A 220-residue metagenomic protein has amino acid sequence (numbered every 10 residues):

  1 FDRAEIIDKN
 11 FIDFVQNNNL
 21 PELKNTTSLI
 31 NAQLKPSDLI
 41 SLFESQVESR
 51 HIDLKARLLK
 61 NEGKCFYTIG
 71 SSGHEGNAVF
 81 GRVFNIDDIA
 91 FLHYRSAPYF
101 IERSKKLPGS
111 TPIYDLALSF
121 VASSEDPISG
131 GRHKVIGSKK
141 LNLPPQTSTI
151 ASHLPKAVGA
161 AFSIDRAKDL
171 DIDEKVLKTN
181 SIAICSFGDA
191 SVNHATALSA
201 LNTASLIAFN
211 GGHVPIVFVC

Functional and structural regions predicted by a protein language model:
F1-N77, V83-F84: Conserved acidic/glycine
L54, N61-I216: Cofactor-binding active-site loop characterized by glycine-rich and histidine/acidic residues
F218-C220: Short, intrinsically disordered, charge-balanced linker/junction segments flanking boundaries in proteins
